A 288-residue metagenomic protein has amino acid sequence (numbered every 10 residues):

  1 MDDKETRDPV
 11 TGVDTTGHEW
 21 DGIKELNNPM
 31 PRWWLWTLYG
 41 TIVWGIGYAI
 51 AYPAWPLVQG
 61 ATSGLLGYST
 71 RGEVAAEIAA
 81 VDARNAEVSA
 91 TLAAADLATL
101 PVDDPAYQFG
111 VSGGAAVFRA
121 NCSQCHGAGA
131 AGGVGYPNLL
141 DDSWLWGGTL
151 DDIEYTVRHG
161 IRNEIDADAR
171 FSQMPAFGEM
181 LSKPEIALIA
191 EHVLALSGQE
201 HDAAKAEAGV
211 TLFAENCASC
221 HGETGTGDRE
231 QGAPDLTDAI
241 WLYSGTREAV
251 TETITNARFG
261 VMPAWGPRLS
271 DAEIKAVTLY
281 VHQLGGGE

Functional and structural regions predicted by a protein language model:
D2-P105, G147-T156, P175-V193, G266-H282: Periplasmic c-type cytochrome electron-transfer domains
N27, W36, I50, R119 (+6 more regions): Basic, gly/Ser/Thr/Pro-rich low-complexity segments located predominantly at protein N termini
L65-Y68, L100-F109, P137-W144, D202-A203 (+1 more regions): Short charge-dense sequence patches
A93-A98, C125, G132-V134: A short mid-domain helix/strand-loop element embedded in enzyme catalytic domains that forms or borders the active-site
A106-A131, L145-T149, E154-H159, H201-G227 (+2 more regions): Sequence/structural segment immediately N-terminal to covalent heme-attachment motifs in c-type and related
V134, L140-A195, D228-G286: Extracytoplasmic electron-transfer domains, predominantly the class I c-type cytochrome c fold
E200-H201, G287-E288: Short, charged low-complexity linker/loop segments at the C-terminal edge of domains
